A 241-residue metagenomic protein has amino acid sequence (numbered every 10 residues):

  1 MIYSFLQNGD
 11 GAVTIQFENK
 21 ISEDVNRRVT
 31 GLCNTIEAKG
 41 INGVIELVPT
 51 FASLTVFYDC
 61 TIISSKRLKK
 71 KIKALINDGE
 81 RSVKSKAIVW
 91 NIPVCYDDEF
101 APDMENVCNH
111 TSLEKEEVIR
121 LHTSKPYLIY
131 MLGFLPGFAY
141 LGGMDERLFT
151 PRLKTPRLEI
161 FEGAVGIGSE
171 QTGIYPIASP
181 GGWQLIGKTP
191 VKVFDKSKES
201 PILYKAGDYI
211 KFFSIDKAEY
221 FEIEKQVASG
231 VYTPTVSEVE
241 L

Functional and structural regions predicted by a protein language model:
M1-L241: Glycine-rich active-site loops that engage anionic ligands at enzyme catalytic sites
